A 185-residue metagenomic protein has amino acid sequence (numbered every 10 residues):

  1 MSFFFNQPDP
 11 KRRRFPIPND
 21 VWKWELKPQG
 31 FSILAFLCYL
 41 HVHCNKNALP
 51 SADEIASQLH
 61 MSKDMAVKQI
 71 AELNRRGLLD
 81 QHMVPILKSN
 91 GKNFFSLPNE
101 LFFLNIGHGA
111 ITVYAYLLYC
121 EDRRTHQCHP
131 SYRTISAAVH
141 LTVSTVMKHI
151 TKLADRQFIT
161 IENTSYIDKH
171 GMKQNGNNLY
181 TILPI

Functional and structural regions predicted by a protein language model:
M1-I185: Electropositive, intrinsically flexible nucleic-acid-contacting patches
